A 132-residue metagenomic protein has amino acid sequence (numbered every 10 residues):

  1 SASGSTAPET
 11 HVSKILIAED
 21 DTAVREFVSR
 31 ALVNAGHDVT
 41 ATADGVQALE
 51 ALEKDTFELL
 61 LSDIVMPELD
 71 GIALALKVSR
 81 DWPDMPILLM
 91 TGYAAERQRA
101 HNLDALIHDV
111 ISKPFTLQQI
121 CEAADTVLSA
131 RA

Functional and structural regions predicted by a protein language model:
E19: Conserved acidic carboxylate
A23-N34: Charged docking surfaces used in two-component/phosphorelay signaling
G36-A43, A51: Short hydrophobic/Thr-rich beta-strand motif most characteristic of the beta2 strand and flanking loop of CheY-like
D44-Q47, D70-L74: Acidic catalytic/metal-coordinating carboxylates
D55-L61: Active-site beta3 strand of CheY-like receiver
M66: Receiver (REC) domain active-site loop signature in two-component systems and cognate sites in sensor histidine kinases
A73, R80, Y93-I111, Q118-E122: Alpha4 helix (beta4-alpha4-beta5 surface) of REC/receiver domains from two-component response regulators
